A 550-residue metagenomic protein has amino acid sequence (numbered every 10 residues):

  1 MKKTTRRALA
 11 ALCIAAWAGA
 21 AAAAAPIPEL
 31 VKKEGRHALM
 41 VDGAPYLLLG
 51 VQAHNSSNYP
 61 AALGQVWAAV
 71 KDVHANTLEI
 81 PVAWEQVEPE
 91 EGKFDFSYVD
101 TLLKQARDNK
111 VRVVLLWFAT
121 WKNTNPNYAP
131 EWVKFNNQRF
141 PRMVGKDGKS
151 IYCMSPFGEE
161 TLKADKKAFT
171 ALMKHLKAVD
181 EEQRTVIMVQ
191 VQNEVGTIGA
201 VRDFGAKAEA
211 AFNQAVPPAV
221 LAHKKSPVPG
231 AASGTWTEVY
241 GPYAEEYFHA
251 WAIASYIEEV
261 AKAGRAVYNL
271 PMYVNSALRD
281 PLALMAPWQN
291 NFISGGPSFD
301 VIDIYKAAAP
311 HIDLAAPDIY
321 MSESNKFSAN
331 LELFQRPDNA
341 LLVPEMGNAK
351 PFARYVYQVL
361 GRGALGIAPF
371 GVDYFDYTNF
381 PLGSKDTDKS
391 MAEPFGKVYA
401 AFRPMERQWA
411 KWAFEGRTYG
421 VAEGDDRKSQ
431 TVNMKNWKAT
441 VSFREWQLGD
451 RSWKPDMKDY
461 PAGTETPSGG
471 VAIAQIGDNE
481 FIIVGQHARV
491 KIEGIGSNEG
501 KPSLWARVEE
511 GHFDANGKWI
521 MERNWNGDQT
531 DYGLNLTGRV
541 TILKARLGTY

Functional and structural regions predicted by a protein language model:
A24-A75: N-terminal carbohydrate-binding accessory modules
L48-N58, P81-V99, D147-K167, T237-A254 (+3 more regions): The substrate-binding groove and active-site-proximal loops of carbohydrate-active enzymes, especially glycoside
S56-D72, N290-A308, K326-F327, V356: Short, acidic/polar
L63-N137, I253-V267: Aromatic-lined substrate-binding rim segments of carbohydrate-active enzymes
Q138-I302: Polysaccharide-binding and catalytic clefts of secreted carbohydrate-active enzymes
E258-L270, D300-E406: Catalytic-core region of carbohydrate-active enzymes that cleave or remodel glycosidic bonds
Y357-I492: Aromatic- and carboxylate-lined catalytic core of secreted/periplasmic carbohydrate-active enzymes
R444, L448-I473, D478-Y550: C-terminal beta-sandwich/jelly-roll accessory domains of carbohydrate-active enzymes
